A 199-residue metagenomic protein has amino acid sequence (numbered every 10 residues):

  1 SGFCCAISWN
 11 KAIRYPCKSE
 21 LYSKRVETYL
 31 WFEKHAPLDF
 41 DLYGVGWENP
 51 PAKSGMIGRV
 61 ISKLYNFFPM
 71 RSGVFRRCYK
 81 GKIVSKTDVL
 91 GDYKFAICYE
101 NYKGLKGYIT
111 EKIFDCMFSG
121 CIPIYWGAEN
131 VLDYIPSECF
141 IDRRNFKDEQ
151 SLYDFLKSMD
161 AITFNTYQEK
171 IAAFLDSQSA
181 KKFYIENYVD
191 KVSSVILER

Functional and structural regions predicted by a protein language model:
S1-I141, T163, S177-R199: Nucleotide-sugar donor-binding catalytic core of glycosyltransferases
D133, E138-F155: Change "using UDP/GDP/dTDP sugars" to "using nucleotide sugars
E149-D160, V189-S193: Two-component system phosphotransfer/interaction surface
K157-D176: Conserved donor-nucleotide binding/catalytic region of nucleotide-linked donor-dependent transferases
